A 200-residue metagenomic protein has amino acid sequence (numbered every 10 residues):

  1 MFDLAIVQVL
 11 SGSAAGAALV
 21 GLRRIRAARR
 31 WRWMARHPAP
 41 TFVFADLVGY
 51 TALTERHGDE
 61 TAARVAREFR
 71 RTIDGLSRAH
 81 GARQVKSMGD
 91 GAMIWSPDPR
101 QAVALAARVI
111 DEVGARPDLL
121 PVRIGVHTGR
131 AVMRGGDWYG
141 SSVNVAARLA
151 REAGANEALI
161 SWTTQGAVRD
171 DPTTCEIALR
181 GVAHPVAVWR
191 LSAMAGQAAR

Functional and structural regions predicted by a protein language model:
M1-G21: Alpha-helical transmembrane segments and their helix-membrane boundary motifs
L10-A14, T41, G58, V143: Generic signature of intrinsically disordered, low-complexity, basic-rich segments and short cationic peptides
L10-G12, A28, W189: Compositionally biased, intrinsically disordered low-complexity segments
L22-A104, E112: Catalytic NTP-binding/metal-coordinating core of nucleotidyl cyclase/transferase enzymes
L22-I25, W33, L191-R200: Intrinsically disordered or compositionally simple regulatory linkers and C-terminal tails in signal-transduction
W95-G196: Catalytic beta-strand-to-alpha-helix segment of the class III nucleotidyl cyclase homology domain
